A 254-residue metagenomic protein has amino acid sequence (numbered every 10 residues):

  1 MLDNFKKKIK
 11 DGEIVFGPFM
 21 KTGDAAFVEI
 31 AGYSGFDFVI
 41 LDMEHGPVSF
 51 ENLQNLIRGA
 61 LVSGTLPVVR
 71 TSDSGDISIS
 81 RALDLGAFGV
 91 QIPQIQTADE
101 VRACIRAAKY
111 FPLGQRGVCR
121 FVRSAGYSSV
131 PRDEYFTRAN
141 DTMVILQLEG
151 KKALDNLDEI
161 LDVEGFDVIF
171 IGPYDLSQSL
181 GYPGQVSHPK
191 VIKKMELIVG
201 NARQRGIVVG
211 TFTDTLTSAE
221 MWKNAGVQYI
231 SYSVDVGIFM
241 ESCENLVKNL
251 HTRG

Functional and structural regions predicted by a protein language model:
M1-F19, S129-N140, E196-Q204, H251-G254: N-terminal amphipathic alpha-helix/helix-capping segment at the start of soluble metabolic enzymes
M1-P67, S72-S74, R106, V144 (+1 more regions): Conserved N-terminal beta1-alpha1 strand-loop-helix module at the mouth
F19, V39-I40, Q91, F170 (+2 more regions): Conserved beta-strand positions in the central sheet of alpha/beta enzyme cores
E29, Y33, V69, S74-F88 (+4 more regions): Catalytic cores of alpha/beta
L56, A60, A98-G114, V236-G254: C-terminal helical cap(s) of enzyme catalytic domains, especially alpha/beta-barrels
G75, R116-S128, T142, Q147-K152 (+1 more regions): C-terminal alpha-helical cap/extension of soluble enzyme domains
I77, G89-E164, Q178: Conserved anion-binding
G89-A103, I169-Q178, V227-L246: Glycine-rich phosphate-binding active-site loops on the catalytic face of alpha/beta enzymes
